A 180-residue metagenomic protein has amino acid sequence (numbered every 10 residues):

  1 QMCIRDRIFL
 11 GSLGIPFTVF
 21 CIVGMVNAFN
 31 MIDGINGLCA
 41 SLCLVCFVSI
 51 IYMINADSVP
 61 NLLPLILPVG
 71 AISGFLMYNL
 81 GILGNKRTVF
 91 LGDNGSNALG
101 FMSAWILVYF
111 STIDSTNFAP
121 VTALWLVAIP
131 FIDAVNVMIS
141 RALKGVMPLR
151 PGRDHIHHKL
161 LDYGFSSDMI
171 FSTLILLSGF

Functional and structural regions predicted by a protein language model:
M2-I4: Short, small-residue-biased leader/transition segments that mark boundaries at the very start of proteins
I8-P16, T116-P120: Juxtamembrane helix-entry segments on the extracytoplasmic side of multipass membrane proteins
L13-F20, G95-L99: Membrane-embedded alpha-helical segments of multi-pass membrane proteins, especially the transmembrane helices
F17-N30, A40-S49: Membrane-embedded alpha-helical core segments of multi-pass
N36: Catalytic acidic motif of RecA-like/P-loop NTPases
C39-F180: Alpha-helical transmembrane segments
